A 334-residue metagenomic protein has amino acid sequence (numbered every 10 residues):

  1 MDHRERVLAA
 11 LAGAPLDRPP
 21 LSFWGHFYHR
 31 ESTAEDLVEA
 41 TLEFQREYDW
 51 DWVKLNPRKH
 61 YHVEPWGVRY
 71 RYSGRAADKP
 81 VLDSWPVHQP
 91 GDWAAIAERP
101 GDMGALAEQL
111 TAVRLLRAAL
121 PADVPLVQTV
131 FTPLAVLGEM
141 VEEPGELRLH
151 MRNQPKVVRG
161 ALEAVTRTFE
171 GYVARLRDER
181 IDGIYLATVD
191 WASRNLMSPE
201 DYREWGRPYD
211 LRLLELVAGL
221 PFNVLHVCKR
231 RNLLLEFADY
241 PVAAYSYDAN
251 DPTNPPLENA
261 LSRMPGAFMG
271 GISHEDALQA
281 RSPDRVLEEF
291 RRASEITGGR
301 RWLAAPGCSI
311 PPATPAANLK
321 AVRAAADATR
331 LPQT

Functional and structural regions predicted by a protein language model:
M1-Y28, A40, P100-T334: Active-site loop segments of alpha/beta catalytic cores
S22-G25, Y48-W50, E64, D83 (+3 more regions): Short, low-complexity intrinsically disordered segments
F27-V53: Active-site-flanking structural segment that lines cofactor/substrate pockets
T33-E39, V63-R75: Glycine-rich loop at the start of a catalytic domain that most often binds anionic cofactors/ligands
W50-V63, G67-R69: Membrane helical hairpin/interfacial module
H60-H62, A77, P133-L134: A short acidic, glycine/proline-enriched capping/turn motif at secondary-structure boundaries, especially helix N-cap
R69-G74, V81-P86, G138-L147: Short, flexible, mixed-charge acidic loops at enzyme active sites
A76-R117: A gly/proline- and charged-residue-enriched helix-loop-helix capping module
